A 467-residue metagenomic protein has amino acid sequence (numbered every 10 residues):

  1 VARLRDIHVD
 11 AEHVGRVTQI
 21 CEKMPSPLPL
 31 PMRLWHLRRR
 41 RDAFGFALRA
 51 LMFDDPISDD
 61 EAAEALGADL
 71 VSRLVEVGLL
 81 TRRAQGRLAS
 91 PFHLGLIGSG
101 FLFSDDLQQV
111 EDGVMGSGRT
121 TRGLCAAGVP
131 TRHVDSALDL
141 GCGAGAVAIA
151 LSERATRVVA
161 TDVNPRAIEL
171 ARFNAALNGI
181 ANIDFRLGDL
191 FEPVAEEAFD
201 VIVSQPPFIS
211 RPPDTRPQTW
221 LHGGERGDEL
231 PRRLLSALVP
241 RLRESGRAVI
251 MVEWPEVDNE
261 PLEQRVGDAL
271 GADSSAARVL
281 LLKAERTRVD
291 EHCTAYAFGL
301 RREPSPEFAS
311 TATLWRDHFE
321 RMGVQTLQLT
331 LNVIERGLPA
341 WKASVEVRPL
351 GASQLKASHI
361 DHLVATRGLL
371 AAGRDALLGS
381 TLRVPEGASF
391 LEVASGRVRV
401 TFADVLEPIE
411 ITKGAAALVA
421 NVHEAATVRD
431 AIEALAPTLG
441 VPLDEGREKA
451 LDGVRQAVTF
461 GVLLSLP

Functional and structural regions predicted by a protein language model:
V1-F46, G86, V110, P339-A420 (+1 more regions): Acidic, low-complexity/disordered tracts enriched in E/D and polar residues
A43-P91, C125, V129, L138 (+2 more regions): Long, charge-rich, low-complexity alpha-helical segments
R82-T131: Class I SAM-dependent transferase core
G118-S204, S210, P255: Conserved SAM/SAH cofactor-binding pocket of Class I
N164, G227-K283: Conserved Class I SAM-dependent methyltransferase catalytic core
P165-R166, S204-R233: Mobile active-site "lid"/loop adjacent to the S-adenosyl-L-methionine
V289-T366: Flexible, glycine-/basic-rich loop-and-beta segments that form/coincide with the SAM-dependent methyltransferase
